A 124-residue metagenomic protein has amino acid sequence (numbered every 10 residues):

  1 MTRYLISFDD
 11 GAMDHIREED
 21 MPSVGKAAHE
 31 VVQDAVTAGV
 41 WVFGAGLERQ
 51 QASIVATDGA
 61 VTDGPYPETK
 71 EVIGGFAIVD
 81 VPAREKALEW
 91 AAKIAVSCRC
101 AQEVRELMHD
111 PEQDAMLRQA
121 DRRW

Functional and structural regions predicted by a protein language model:
M1-W124: Conserved, structured core segments of small domains
